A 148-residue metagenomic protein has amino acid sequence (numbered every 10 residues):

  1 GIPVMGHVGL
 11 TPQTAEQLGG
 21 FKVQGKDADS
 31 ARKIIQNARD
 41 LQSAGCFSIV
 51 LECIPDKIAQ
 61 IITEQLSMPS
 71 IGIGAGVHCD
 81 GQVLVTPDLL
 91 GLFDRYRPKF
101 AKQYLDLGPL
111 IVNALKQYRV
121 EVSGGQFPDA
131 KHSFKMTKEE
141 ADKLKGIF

Functional and structural regions predicted by a protein language model:
G1-F148: Alpha/beta enzyme core
